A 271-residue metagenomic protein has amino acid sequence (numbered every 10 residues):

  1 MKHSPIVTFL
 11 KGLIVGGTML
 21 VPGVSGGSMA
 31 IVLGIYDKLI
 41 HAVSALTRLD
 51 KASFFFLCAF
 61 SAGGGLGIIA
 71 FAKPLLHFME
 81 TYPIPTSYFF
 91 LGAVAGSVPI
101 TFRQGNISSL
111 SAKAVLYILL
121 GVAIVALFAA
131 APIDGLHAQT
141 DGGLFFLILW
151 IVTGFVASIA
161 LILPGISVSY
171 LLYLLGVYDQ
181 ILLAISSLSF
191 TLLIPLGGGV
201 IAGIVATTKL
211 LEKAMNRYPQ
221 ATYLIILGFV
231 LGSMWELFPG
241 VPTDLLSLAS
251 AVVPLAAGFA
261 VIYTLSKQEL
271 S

Functional and structural regions predicted by a protein language model:
M1-H3, S28-M29: Hydrophobic transmembrane alpha-helices that form the pore/transport pathway of multi-pass ion and small-solute
K2-I14, K51-L161, F190, P195-S271: Juxtamembrane transmembrane-helix boundary motif
K11, M19, S28-R48, A160 (+1 more regions): Interfacial segments of multi-pass membrane proteins
G27, I31, I40-V43, G63 (+7 more regions): Residue-level detector of solvent-exposed, low-hydrophobicity positions
